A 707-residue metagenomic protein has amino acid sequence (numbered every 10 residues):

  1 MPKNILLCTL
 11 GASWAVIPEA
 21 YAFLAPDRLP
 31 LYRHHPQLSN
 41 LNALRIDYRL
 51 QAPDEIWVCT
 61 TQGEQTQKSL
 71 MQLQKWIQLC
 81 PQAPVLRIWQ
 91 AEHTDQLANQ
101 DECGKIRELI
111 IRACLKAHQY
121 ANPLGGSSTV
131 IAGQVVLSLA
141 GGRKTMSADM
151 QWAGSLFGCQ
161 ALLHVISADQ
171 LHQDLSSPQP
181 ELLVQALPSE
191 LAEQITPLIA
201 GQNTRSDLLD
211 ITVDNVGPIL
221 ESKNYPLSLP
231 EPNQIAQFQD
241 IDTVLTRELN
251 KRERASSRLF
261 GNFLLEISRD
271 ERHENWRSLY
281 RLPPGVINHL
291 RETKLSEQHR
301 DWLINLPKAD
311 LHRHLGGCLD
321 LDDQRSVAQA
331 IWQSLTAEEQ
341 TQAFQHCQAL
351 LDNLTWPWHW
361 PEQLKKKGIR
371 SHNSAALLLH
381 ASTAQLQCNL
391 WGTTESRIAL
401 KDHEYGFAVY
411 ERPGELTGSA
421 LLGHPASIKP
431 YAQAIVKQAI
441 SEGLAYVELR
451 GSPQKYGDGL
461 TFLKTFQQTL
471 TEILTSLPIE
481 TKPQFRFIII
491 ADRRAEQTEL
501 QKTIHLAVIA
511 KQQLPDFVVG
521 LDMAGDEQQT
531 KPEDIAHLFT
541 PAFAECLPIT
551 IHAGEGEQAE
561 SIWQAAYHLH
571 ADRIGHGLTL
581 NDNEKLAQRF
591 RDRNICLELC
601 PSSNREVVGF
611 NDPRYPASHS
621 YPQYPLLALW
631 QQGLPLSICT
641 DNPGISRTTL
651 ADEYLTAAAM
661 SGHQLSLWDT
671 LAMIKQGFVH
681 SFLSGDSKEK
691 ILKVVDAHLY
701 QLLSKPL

Functional and structural regions predicted by a protein language model:
M1-Q134, A148-Y280, Q333: Long, low-complexity, Lys/Arg-enriched
L7-C8, D54-Q62, V135-A140, E448-R450 (+2 more regions): Extended hydrophobic secondary-structure segments that form protein cores and membrane-embedded regions
T9-V16, G63-Q65, V136-A148, H314-C318 (+2 more regions): Gly/Ser/Thr-rich loops at beta-strand to alpha-helix junctions that form or flank small-molecule/cofactor-binding
L10, A140-R143, A524-D526, H552-G554: Glycine-rich beta-strand-to-loop/alpha-helix junction loops that act as flexible
V16-I17, R107-I111, I131-A140, K144-Q151 (+3 more regions): Amphipathic alpha-helical packing elements
T61, T550, T640: Ser/Thr-centric signal marking residues that sit in or immediately flank functional binding/regulatory motifs
T129, S167, V216-L547, E555-C596 (+1 more regions): Metal-cofactor-binding active-site regions of metalloenzymes
I199, I551, L599: A glycine- and charged-residue-rich anion-binding loop/surface
